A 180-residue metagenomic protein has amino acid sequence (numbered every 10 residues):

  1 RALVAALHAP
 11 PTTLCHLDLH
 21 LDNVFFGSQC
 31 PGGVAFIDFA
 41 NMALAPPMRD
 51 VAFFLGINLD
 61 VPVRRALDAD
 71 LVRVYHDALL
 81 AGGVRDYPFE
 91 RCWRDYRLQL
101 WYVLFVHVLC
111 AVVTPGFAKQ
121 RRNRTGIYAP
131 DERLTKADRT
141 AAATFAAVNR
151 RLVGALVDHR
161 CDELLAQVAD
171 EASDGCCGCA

Functional and structural regions predicted by a protein language model:
R1-H16, G27-Q29, G126, R133-A180: ATP-dependent phospho-/nucleotidyl transfer catalytic cores
H8-A9, T13, H20-I57: Catalytic activation segment of kinase domains across protein kinase-like and atypical kinase folds
N41-V84, L100-I127, K136: Active-site activation/catalytic loop segments of kinase-like enzymes and analogous catalytic loops in related
A66-D70, E90, A143, H159: Generic alpha-helical secondary structure signal
R85-W93: Short, glycine/acidic-rich hinge or "gate" loops at secondary-structure transitions that mediate conformational
W93-W101: Beta-rich nucleic-acid/ligand-interaction surfaces
